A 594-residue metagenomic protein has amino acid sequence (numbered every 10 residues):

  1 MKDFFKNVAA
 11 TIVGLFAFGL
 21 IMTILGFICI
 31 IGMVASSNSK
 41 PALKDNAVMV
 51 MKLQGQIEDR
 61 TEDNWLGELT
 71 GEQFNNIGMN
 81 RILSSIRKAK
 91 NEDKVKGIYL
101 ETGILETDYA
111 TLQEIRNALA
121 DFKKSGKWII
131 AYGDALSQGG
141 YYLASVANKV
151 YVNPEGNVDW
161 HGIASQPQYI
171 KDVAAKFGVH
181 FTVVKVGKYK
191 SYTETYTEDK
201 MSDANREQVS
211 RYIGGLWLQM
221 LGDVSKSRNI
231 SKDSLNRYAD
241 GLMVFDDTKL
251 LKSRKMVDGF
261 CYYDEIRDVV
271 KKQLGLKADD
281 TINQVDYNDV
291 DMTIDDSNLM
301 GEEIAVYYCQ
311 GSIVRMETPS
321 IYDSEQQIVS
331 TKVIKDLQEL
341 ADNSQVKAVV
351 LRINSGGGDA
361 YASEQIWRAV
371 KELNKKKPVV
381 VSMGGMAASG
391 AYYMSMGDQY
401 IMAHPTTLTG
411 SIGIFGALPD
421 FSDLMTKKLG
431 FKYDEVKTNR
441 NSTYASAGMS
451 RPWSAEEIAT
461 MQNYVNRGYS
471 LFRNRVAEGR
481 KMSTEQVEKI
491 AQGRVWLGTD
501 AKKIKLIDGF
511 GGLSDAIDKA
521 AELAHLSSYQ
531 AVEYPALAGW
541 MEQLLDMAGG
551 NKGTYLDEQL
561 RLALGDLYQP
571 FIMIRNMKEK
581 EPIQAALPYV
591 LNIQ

Functional and structural regions predicted by a protein language model:
D3-S39, N46: Hydrophobic alpha-helical transmembrane signal-anchor segments
A17-L20, L25, N38-L43, E68-T70 (+7 more regions): Non-catalytic accessory/assembly modules
K40, A47-P167, S297-L424, N466: Cleft-lining beta-strand/loop regions that shape enzyme active-site pockets
P167, K171-V270, S422-I504, D508 (+2 more regions): Charged, glycine-interspersed solvent-exposed loop segments at helix/strand-loop junctions that cap or gate access
K226-S227, D258-E303, F415, R473-G479 (+1 more regions): C-terminal long alpha-helix characteristic of the crotonase
G301-I304, Y308-S344, Y464, P535-Q594: Intrinsic disorder and flexible/low-complexity segments
Y308-G311, I353-S355, M383-G385, P405-T407 (+8 more regions): Active-site proximal loops enriched in glycine and acidic residues that flank catalytic Cys/His/Asp and coordinate
A360-Q365, D500-K503, Q543-A548: Short glycine/threonine-rich loop-to-helix capping motif typified by GTGT followed within a few residues by an Asp-Pro
